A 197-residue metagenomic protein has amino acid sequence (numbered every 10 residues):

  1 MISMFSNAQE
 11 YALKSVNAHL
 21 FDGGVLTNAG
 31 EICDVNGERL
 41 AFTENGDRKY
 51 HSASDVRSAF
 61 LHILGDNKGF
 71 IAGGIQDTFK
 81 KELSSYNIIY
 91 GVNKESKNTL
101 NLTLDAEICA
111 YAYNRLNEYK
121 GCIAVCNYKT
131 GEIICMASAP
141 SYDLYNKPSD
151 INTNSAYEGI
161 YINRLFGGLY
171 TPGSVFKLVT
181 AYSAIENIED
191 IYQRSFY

Functional and structural regions predicted by a protein language model:
M1-I151, I160, L165, L169-S174 (+2 more regions): Periplasmic/cell-envelope proteins involved in peptidoglycan metabolism and beta-lactam response
S155-A156: Tandem CBS (Bateman) regulatory domains
